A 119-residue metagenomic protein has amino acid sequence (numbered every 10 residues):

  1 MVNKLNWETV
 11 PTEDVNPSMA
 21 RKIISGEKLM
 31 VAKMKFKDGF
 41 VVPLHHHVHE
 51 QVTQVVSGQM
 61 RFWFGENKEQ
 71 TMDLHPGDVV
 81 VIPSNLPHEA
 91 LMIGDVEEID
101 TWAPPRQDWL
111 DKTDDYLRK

Functional and structural regions predicted by a protein language model:
M1-K28, A32-K33, D115-K119: A short, N-terminal "cap"/entry segment at the start of jelly-roll beta-barrel domains of the cupin/DSBH fold
L29, H49, S57, D95: ATP/adenylate-binding site constellation spanning eukaryotic-like Ser/Thr protein kinases, ABC-transporter
M30-H46: Conserved short histidine dyad/triad with adjacent acidic residue
V41-V42, R61, V80-E89: Histidine-centered metal-chelating micro-motifs
V52-P76, L86: A short beta-strand-loop-beta hairpin characteristic of the jelly-roll/cupin
W63, D78-V80, Q107, D115: A beta-strand edge to alpha-helix "cap/lid" segment located at domain peripheries
S84-D108: Ligand-binding loop in jelly-roll beta-barrel domains
